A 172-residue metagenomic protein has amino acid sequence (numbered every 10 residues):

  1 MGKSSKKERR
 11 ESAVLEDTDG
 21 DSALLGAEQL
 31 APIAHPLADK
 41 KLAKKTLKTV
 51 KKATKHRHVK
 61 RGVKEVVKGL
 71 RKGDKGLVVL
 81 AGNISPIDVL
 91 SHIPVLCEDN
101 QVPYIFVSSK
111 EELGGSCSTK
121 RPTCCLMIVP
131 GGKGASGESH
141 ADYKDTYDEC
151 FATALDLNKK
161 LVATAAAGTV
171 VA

Functional and structural regions predicted by a protein language model:
M1-D74, G132-A172: Polybasic, low-complexity intrinsically disordered tails and interdomain linkers
A31-K41, S85-L96: Charged, low-complexity, helix/coiled-coil-prone segments
R57, R61, L70-L90, P94 (+1 more regions): Extracellular/luminal Protease-associated
L90-N158: Short basic, glycine-rich beta-strand/loop surfaces that mediate nucleic-acid
